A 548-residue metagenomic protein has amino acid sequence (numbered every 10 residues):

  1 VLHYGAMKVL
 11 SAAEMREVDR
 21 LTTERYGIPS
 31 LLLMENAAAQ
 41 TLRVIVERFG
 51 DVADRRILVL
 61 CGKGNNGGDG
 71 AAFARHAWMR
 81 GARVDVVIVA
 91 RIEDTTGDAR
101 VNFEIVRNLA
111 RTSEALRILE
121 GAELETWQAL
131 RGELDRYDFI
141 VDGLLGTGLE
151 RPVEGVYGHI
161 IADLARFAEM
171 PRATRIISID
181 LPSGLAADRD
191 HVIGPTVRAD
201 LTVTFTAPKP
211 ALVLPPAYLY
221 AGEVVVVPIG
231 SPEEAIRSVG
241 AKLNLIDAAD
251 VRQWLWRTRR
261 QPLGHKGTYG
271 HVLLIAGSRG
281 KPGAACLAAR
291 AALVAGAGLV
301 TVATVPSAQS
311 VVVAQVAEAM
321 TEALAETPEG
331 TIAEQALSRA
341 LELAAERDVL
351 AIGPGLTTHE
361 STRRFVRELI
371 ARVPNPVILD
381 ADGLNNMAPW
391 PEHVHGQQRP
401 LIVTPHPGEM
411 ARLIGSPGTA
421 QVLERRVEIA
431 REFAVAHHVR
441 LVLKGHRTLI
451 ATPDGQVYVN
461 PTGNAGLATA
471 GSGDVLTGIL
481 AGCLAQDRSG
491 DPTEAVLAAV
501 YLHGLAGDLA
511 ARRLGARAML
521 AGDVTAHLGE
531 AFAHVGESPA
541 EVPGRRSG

Functional and structural regions predicted by a protein language model:
V1-I92, T96, R100, L201 (+3 more regions): Small-residue (G/A/S/T)-rich helix-start motifs and N-terminal tracts that mark the onset
R48-D51, L109-R111, F167-R172, Q486-S489: Alpha-helix termini
A74-I140, L144-G158, A162-F167, P171 (+3 more regions): N-terminal small/polar loop signature for handling phosphorylated ligands or for N-terminal nucleophile
L116-E133, I176-I179, G184, E346 (+2 more regions): Extended, compositionally biased low-complexity polar/Lys-Gly-rich tracts and adjacent boundary/linker regions are
E123-T126, L181-A187, P210, G383-M387: Short acidic loop-to-helix transition motifs that present clustered carboxylates
F139, L144-N244: Internal gly/pro-rich beta-alpha loop/helix module that stabilizes soluble enzyme cofactors or their anionic handles
